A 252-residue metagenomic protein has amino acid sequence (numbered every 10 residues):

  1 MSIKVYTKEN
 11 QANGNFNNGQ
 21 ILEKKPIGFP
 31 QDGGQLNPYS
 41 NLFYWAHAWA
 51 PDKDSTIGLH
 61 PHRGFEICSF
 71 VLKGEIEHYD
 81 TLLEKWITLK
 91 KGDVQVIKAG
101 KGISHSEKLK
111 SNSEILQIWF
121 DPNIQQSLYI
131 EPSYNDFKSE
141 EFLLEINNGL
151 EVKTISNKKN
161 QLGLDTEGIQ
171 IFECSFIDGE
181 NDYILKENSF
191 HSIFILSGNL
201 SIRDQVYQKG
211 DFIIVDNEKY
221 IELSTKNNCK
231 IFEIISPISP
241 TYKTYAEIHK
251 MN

Functional and structural regions predicted by a protein language model:
N15-L59, E66-I67, I115, E141-D182: A short glycine-rich, His/Asp/Glu-containing loop-to-beta-strand
I57, H78-T81, I97, I103-K110 (+3 more regions): Short beta-strand His + acidic residue motifs that chelate non-heme Fe in jelly-roll/DSBH and cupin folds
P61-E77, W119-N123, C174-F176, K186-S201: Short, conserved beta-strand element in jelly-roll/cupin
I67-P122: Contiguous mid-protein beta-loop-alpha structural module that forms a pocket-lining wall or clamp of enzyme active
D80-K98, S201-E222: Short acidic-glycine-tyrosine-enriched beta hairpin
V96, S106-G163: Surface-exposed beta-loop interaction hotspot
A99-Q126, D216-A246: Ligand-binding loop in jelly-roll beta-barrel domains
N160-I214: Hydrophobic secondary-structure block in the mid-to-C-terminal portion of proteins
